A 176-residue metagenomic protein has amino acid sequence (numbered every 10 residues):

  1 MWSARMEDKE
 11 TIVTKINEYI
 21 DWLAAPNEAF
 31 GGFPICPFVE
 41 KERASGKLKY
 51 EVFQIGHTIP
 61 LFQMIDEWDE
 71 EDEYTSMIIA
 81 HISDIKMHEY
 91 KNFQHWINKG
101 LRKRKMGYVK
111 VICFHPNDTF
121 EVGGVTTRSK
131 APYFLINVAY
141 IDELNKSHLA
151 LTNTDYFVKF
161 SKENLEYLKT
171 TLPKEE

Functional and structural regions predicted by a protein language model:
W2-E176: Expand to "…catalyze enediolate/carbanion chemistry for C-C bond making/breaking, isomerization, decarboxylation
